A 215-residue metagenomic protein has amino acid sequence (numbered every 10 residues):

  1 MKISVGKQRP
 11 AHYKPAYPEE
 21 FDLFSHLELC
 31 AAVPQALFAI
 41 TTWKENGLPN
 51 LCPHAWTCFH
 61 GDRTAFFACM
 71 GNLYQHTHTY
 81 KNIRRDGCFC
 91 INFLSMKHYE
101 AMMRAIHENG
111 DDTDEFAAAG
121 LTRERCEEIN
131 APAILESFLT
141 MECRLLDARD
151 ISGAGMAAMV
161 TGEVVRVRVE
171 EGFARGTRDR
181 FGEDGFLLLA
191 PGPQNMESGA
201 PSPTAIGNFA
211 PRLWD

Functional and structural regions predicted by a protein language model:
M1-D215: Basic, polyanion-binding surface patches
